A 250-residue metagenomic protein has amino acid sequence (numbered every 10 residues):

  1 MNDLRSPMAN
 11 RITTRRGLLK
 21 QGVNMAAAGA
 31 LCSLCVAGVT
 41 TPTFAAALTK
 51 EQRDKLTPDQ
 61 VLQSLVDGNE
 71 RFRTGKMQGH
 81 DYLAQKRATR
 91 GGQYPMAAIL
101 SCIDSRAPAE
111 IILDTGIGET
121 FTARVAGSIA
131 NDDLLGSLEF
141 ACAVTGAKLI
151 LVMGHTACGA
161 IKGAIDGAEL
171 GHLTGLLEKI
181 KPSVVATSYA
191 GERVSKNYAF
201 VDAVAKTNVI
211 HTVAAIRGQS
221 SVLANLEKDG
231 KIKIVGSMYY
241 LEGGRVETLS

Functional and structural regions predicted by a protein language model:
M1-G17, L31-C32: N-terminal secretory signal peptides
L19-V23, A46-G92, G118, G127-K148 (+1 more regions): Divalent-metal-activated hydrolytic enzyme cores
G22-A30: Sec-dependent signal peptide hydrophobic core
L100-C102, R124, L151-H155, V235-Y240: Short beta-strand segments
I103-S128, D133: Active-site cofactor/substrate anionic-group-binding motifs, chiefly glycine- and Lys/Arg-rich phosphate-binding loops
S105-R106, H155-A160: Gly/Ser/Thr-rich loops at beta-strand to alpha-helix junctions that form or flank small-molecule/cofactor-binding
